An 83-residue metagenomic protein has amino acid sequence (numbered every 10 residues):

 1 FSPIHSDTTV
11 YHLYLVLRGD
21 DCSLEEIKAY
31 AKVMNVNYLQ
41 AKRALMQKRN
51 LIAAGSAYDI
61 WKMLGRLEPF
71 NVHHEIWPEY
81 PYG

Functional and structural regions predicted by a protein language model:
F1-G83: Short, amphipathic alpha-helical interaction segments embedded in low-complexity terminal/linker regions of eukaryotic
